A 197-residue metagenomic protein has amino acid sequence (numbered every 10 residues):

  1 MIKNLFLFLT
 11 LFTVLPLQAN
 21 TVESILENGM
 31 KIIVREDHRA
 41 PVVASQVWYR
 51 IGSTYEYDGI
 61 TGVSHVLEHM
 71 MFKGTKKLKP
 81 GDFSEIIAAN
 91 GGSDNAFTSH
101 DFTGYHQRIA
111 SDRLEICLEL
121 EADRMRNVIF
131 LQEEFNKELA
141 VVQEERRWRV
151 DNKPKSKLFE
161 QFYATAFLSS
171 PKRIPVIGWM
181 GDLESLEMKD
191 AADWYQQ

Functional and structural regions predicted by a protein language model:
N4-P16: Bacterial N-terminal signal peptides
L7, E68-M71, V141, W148: Hydrophobic side chains within alpha-helical segments
L9-F12, T21, V34, S170-K172: Intrinsically disordered, low-complexity segments enriched in polar/charged residues with Gly/Pro, especially when
T10, F72, N152: Active-site-proximal flexible loops/turns
L17-S84, H106-I109, E115-M125, A192-Q197: His/Glu-rich zincin catalytic helix
Y49, T75-K76, D82-W194: Acidic/histidine-enriched segments that form metal/cofactor-coordinating and catalytic pocket/exosite environments
